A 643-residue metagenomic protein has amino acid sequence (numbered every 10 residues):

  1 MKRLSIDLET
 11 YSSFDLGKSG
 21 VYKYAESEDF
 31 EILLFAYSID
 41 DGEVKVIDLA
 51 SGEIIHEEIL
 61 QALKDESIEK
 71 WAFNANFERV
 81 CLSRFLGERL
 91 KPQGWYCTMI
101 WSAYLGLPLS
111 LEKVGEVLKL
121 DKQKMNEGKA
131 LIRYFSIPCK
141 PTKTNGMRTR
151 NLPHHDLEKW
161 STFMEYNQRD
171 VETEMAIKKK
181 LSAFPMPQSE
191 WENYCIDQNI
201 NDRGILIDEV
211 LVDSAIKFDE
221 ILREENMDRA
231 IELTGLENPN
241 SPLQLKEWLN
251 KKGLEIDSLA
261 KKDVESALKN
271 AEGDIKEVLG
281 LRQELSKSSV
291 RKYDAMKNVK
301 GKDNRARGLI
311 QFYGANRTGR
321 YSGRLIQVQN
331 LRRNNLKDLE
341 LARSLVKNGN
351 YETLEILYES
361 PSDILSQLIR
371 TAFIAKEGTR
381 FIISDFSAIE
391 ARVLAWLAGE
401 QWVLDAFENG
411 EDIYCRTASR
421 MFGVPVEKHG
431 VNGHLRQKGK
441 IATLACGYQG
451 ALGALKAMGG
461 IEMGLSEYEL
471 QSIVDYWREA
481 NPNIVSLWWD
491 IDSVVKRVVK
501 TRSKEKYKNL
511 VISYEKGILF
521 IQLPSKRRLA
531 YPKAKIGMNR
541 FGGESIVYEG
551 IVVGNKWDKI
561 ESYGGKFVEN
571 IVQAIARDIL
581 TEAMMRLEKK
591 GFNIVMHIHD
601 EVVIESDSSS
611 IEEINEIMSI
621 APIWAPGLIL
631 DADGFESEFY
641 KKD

Functional and structural regions predicted by a protein language model:
M1-K2, L60-K64, L365-R380, M585-K589: A short acidic-Thr-Gly-centered motif at the start of a beta-strand
M1-L16, L34-A36, A130-L365, R380 (+3 more regions): Conserved "right-hand" nucleotidyltransferase catalytic core of DNA-directed polymerases
S5-I6, F73, W95-C97, F373-I389: Conserved catalytic palm subdomain of right-hand nucleotidyl-transferase polymerases, strongest for RNA-directed enzymes
S12, N76-E88, L105, K246-K251 (+2 more regions): Short active-site loop/helix that positions an aromatic residue
S27-Y37, D41-S182, K337, T417-F422 (+1 more regions): Active-site-proximal helix-loop-helix substrate-binding element of RNase H-like nuclease domains
R169-M175, G565-M585: Conserved pre-motif C helix in the palm subdomain of viral-like polymerases
L181-N193, I579-H599: Active-site palm subdomain of RNA-directed nucleic acid polymerases
M463, E616-P626: A common structural junction motif
